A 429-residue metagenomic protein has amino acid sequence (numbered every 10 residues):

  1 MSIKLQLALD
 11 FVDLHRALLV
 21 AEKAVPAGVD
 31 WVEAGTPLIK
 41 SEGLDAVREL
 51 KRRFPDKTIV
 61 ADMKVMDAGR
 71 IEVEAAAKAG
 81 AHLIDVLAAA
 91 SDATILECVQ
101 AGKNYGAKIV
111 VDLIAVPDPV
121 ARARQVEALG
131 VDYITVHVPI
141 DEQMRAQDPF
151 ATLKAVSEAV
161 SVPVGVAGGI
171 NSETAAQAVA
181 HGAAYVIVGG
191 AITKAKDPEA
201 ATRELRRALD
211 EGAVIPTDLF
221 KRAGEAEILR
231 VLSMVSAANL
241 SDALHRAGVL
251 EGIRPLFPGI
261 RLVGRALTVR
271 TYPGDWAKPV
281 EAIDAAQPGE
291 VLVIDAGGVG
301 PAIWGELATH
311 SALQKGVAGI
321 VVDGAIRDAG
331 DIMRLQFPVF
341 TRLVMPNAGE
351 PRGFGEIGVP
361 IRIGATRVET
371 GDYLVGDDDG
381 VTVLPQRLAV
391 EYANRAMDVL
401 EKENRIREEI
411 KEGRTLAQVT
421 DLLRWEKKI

Functional and structural regions predicted by a protein language model:
M1-R70, V126-L129, E199, L232-N239 (+1 more regions): Conserved N-terminal beta1-alpha1 strand-loop-helix module at the mouth
I3-L9, V32-A34, I59-M63, I84-V86 (+5 more regions): Hydrophobic faces of well-ordered beta-strands that scaffold small-molecule active sites in alpha/beta enzyme cores
V20, A68-A79, P117-L129, A159 (+3 more regions): Catalytic cores of alpha/beta
K40-K64, E97-A115, Q147-I170, E204-D218 (+1 more regions): Alpha-helix-loop-beta-strand connector modules within alpha/beta enzyme cores
A68-T152, A159: Conserved anion-binding
C98, V179-G182, G190-D218, A396: C-terminal helical cap(s) of enzyme catalytic domains, especially alpha/beta-barrels
D132-I187, A191-I192, R362-A365, E369-M397: Active-site/ligand-binding-proximal alpha/beta "capping" segment
T217-T370, V383-I429: Feature captures the catalytic cores and cofactor-binding loops of soluble hydro-lyases/lyases that act on carboxylate
